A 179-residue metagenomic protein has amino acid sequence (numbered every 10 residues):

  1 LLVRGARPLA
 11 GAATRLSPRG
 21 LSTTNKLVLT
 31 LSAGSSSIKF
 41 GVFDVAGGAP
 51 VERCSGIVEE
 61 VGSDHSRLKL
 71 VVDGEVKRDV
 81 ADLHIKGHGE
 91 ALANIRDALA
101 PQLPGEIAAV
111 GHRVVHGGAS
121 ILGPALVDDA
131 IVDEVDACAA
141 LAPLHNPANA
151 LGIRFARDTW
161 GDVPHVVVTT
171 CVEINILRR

Functional and structural regions predicted by a protein language model:
L1-T24: N-terminal mitochondrial targeting presequence
V28-T30, A109-G111, V167: Short glycine-aspartate micro-motif
L31-S36: A short acidic Gly-Thr/Ser loop motif
S37-I85: Short glycine-rich, Thr/Ser-proximal phosphate-binding strand/loop in the N-terminal lobe of ATP-dependent enzymes
D73-R113: Glycine-rich, N-terminal phosphate-binding loop and its surrounding beta-alpha-beta segment
L99-L144, N175-R179: Short beta-strand-loop/turn "lid" adjacent to the catalytic site in phosphate-handling enzymes
V135-R179: Active-site neighborhood for divalent-cation/phosphate handling
